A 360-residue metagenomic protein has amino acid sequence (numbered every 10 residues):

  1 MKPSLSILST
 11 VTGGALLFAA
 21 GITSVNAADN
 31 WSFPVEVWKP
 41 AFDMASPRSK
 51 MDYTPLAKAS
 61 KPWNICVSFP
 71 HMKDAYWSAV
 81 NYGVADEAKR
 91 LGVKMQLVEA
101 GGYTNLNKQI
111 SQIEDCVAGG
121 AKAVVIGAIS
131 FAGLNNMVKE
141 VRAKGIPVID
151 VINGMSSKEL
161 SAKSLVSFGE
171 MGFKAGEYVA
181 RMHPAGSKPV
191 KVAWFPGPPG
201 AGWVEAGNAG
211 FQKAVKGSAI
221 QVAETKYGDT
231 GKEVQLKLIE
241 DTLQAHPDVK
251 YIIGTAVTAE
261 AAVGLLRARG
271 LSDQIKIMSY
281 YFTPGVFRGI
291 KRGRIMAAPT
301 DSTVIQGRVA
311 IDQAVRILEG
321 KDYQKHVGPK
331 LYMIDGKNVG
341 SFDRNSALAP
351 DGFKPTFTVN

Functional and structural regions predicted by a protein language model:
K2-V25: Gram-negative bacterial Sec-dependent N-terminal signal peptides
A28-W63, F195, P199, V215 (+1 more regions): Hinge/cleft segment of the Venus flytrap/periplasmic-binding protein
D29, F131-E170, R181, K191 (+2 more regions): Flexible loop/hinge segments that line or gate small-molecule binding clefts
E36-T54, N64-G83, E87, L91 (+5 more regions): Extracytoplasmic "Venus flytrap"
R48, D52, Q109, S164-V190 (+4 more regions): Hydrophobic alpha-helical segments within soluble ligand-binding/sensing domains
I65, F69, V84, F173-I220 (+3 more regions): An alpha-beta-alpha
A123-A143, F211, G228-G289: Hydrophobic alpha-helical
D248-Y251, V263-K330, I334-D343: Exported/periplasmic ABC-transporter solute-binding proteins
